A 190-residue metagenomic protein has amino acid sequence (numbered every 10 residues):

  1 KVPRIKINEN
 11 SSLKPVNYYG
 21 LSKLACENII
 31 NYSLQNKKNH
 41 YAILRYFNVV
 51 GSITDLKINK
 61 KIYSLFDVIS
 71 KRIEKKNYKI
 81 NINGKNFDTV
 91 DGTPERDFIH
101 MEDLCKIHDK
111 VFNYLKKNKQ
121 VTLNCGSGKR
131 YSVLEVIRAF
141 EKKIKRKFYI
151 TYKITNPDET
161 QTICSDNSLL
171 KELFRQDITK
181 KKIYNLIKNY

Functional and structural regions predicted by a protein language model:
K1-V50, T54-S64: Catalytic helix-loop patch of NAD(P)-dependent Rossmann-fold dehydrogenases
N39, D67, Y78: Change "...and in nucleic-acid phosphodiester-cleaving endonucleases..." to "...and in nucleic-acid processing enzymes
L65-F66, H100: C-terminal catalytic core of Y-nucleophile DNA break-rejoin enzymes
K71-Y190: C-terminal substrate-binding subdomain of Rossmann-fold SDR/epimerase-dehydratase oxidoreductases
